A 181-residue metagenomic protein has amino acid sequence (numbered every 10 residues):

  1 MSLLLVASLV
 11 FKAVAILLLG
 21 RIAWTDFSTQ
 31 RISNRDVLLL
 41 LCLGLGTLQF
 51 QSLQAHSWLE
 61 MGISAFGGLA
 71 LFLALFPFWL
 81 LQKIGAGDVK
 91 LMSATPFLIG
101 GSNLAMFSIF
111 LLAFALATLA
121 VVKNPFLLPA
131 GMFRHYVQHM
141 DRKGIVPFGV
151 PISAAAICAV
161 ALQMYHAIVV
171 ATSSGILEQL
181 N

Functional and structural regions predicted by a protein language model:
M1-I84, V89-N181: A membrane-topology feature that recognizes alpha-helical transmembrane segments and their immediate juxtamembrane
